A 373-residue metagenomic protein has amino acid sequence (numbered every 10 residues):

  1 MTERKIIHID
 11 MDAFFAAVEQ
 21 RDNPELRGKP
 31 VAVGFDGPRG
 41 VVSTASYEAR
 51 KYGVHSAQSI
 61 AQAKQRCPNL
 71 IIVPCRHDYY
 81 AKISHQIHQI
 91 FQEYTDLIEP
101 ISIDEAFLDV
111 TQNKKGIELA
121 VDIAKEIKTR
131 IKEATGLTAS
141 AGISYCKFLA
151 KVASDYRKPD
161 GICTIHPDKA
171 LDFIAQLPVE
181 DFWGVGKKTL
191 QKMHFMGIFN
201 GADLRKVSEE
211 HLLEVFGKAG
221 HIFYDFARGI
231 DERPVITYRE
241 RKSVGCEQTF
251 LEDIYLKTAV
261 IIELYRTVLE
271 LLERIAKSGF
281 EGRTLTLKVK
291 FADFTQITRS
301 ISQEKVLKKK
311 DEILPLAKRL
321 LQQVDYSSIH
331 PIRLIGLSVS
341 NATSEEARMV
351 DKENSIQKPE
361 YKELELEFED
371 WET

Functional and structural regions predicted by a protein language model:
M1-V215, G220-H221, E345-A347, N354-T373: Gly/Gly-Pro- and Ser/Thr-rich, intrinsically disordered tail segments characteristic of DNA damage-repair and tolerance
H8, D181, T189-L334, V339-E372: DNA-contacting surface of Y-family translesion DNA polymerases
